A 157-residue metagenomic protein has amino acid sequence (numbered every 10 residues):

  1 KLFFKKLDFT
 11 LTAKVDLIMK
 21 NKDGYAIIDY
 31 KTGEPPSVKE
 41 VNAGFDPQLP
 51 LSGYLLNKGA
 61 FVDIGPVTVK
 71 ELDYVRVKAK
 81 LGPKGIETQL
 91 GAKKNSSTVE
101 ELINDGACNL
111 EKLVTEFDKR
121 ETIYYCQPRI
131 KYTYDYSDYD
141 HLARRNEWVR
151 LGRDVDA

Functional and structural regions predicted by a protein language model:
K1-A157: RecB-family 4Fe-4S metal-dependent nuclease core
